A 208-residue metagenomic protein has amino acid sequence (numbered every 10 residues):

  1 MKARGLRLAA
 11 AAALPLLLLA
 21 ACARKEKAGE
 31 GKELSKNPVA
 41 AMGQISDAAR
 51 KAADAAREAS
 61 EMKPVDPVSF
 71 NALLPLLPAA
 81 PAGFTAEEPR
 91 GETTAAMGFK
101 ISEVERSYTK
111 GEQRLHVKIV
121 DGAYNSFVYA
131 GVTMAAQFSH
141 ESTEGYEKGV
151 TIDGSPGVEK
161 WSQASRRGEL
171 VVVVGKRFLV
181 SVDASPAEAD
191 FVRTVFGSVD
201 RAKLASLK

Functional and structural regions predicted by a protein language model:
M1-A20: Sec-dependent bacterial lipoprotein signal peptides
L6-A10, E105-R114, R166-R177: Short, surface-exposed loop and linker segments with low hydrophobicity and enrichment for Pro/Ser/Thr
C22-K25: Bacterial signal peptide processing site
E30-S60: Post-signal peptide N-terminal segment of mature Sec-exported envelope proteins
G31, N37, F84, V199-D200: Serine/proline-rich low-complexity intrinsically disordered segments, especially terminal tails, linkers
A41, S69, L73, A80 (+2 more regions): Stable alpha-helical elements in mature extracytoplasmic
Q44, R57, E141-K208: A short, solvent-exposed beta-edge/loop patch
E61-W161: Short, solvent-exposed recognition patches
